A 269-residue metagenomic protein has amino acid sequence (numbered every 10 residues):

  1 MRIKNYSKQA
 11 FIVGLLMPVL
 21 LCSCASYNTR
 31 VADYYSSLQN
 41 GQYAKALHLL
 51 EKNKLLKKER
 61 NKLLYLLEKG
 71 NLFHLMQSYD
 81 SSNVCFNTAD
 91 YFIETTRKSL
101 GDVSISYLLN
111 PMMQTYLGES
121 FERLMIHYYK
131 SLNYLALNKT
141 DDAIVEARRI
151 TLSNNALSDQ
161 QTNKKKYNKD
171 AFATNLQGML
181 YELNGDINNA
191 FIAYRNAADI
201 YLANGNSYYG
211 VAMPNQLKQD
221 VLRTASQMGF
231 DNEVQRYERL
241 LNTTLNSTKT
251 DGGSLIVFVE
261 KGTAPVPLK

Functional and structural regions predicted by a protein language model:
R2-G14: Bacterial N-terminal signal peptides that target proteins for export
L21-Y43, K54: Bacterial Sec signal peptide processing site at the extreme N-terminus
A32, E68, L72-L75, E122-M125 (+5 more regions): "A position-specific structural signal for the A-helix of alpha-solenoid helical repeats
L50-E51, F86, I93, A147 (+3 more regions): Inward-facing hydrophobic residues that define packing positions of alpha-helical scaffold repeats
K58-K62, I93-V103, N155-N163, A198-D231: Boundary/linker segments of alpha-helical solenoid repeat arrays
R60, S120-F121, K166-K169: Residue signature of alpha-solenoid helical repeat architecture, marking inter-repeat boundaries and helix-start
